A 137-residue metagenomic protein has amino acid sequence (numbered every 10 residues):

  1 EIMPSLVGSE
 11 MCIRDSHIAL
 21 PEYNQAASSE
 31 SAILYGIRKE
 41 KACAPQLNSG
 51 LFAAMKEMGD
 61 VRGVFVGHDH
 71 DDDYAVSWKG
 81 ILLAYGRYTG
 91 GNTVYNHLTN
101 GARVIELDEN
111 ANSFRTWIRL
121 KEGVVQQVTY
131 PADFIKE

Functional and structural regions predicted by a protein language model:
E1-G8, C12-I13: Single conserved hydrophobic/aromatic residue that forms the stacking wall/gate of nucleotide- or nucleobase-binding
I13, G63-F65, A84: Hydrophobic/aromatic beta-strand patches that form the interior of the parallel beta-sheet core in alpha/beta enzyme
S16-I18, I118: A cross-domain feature marking catalytic cores of carbohydrate-active enzymes and several ubiquitous metabolic/repair
I18-N24, V61-S77, G91-T93: Active-site environment of divalent metal-dependent phosphoester hydrolases
P21-G50: Flexible internal linker/loop segments at domain or repeat junctions
I37-K39, M55-G63, G67: N-terminal short leaders/motifs
A44-P45, G67, V94-L98: Short amphipathic alpha-helix initiation/capping segments at coil-to-helix junctions
G50-M58, D72-E137: Binuclear metal-dependent phosphoesterase catalytic core
